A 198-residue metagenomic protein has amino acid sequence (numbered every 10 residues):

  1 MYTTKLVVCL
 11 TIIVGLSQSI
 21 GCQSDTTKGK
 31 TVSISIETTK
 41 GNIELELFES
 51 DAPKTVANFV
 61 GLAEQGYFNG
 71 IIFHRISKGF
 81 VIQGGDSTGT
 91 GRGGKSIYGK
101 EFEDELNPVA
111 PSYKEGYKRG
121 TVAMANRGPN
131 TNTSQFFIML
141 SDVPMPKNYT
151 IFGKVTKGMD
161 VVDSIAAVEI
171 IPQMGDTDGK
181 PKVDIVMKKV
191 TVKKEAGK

Functional and structural regions predicted by a protein language model:
Y2-T3, C9, G15-K198: Cyclophilin-like peptidyl-prolyl cis-trans isomerases
